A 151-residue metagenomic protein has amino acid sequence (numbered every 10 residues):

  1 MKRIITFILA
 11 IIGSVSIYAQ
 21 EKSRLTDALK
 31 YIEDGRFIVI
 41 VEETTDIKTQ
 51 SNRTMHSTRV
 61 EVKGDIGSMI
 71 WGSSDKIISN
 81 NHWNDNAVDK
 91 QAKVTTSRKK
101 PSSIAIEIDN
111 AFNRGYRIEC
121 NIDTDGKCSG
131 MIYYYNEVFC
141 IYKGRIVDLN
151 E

Functional and structural regions predicted by a protein language model:
M1-L25: Bacterial Sec-dependent N-terminal signal peptides
A10-G13, G67, G130, G144: Small side chains
E21-R53: Tryptophan-anchored aromatic micro-motifs
S23-D27, N52-G64, I70, S97-R98 (+2 more regions): Extracellular/luminal recognition modules and glycoprotein regions
L29, D75-S102, F112-R114, I146-E151: Exposed acidic/polar residues on beta-strands and adjacent loops within beta-sheet cores, strongest in beta-propeller
S51-A92, G130-Y133: N-terminal glycine/threonine-rich, aromatic-flanked beta-hairpin/loop signature
K99-E151: Beta-sheet ligand-binding and adhesion/scaffold domains
